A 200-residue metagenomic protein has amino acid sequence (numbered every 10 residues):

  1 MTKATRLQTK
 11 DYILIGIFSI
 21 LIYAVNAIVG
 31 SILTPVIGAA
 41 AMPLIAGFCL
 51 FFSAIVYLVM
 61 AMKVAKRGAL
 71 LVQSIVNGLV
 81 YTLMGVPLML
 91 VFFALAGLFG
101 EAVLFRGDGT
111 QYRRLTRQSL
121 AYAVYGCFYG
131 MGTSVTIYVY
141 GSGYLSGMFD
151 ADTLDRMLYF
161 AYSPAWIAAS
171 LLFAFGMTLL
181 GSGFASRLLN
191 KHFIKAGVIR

Functional and structural regions predicted by a protein language model:
M1-T34, G143, G147-F149, T153-A165 (+2 more regions): Membrane topogenic helices and adjacent juxtamembrane segments
T2-V72: Hydrophobic transmembrane alpha-helices
F18, I22-N26, G30, S53-Y57 (+5 more regions): Alpha-helical transmembrane segments of multipass membrane proteins
G30, T34-P35, V76-R106: Interfacial aromatic-anchored transmembrane helix boundaries in multi-pass membrane proteins
T34-M42, L104-R114, R187, K191-V198: Membrane interface segments of multi-pass transport proteins and intramembrane proteases
V59, K63-A65, L90-G97, Q111-V124 (+2 more regions): A cytosolic-side transmembrane-helix exit/cap motif
A69-G78, L115-C127: Central hydrophobic cores of alpha-helical transmembrane segments in multi-pass integral membrane proteins
S119-I194: Membrane-embedded alpha-helical hairpins and interfacial helices in multi-pass inner-membrane proteins
